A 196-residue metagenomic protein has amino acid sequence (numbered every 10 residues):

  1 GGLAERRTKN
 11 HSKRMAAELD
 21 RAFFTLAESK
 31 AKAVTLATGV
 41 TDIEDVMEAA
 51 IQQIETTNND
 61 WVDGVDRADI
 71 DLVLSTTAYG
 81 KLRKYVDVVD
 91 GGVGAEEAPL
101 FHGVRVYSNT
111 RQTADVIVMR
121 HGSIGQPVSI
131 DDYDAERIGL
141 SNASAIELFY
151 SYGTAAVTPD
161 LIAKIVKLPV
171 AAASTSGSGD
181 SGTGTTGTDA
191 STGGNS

Functional and structural regions predicted by a protein language model:
G1-D63, I165-D189, G193-N195: Alpha-helical scaffold segments that mediate packing/assembly in large oligomeric complexes
K30-V104: Extended, solvent-exposed, turn-rich assembly/linker loops in the middle of proteins
R83-S196: Sequence/fold signature of self-assembling virion shell proteins
